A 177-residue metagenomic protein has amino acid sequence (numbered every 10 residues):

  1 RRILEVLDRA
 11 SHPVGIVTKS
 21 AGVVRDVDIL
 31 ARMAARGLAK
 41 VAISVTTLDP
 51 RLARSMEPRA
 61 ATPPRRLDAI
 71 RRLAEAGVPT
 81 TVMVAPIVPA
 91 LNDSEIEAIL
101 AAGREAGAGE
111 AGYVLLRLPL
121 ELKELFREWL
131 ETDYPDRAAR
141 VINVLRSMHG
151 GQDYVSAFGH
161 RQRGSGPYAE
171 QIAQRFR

Functional and structural regions predicted by a protein language model:
R1, R25, A90-A98: Conserved glycine-rich "GG(E/T)P / GGGxP" loop and the immediately following alpha-helix in the radical SAM core
R1-A42, T46-R54, P63-I70, E75: Conserved Radical SAM active-site core
I16, L48-P50, E57-R59, A69-N92 (+2 more regions): Conserved strand-turn element in the central/C-terminal portion of the radical SAM core barrel that lines
V27, A53-S55, D93-S94, K123-L125: Short, well-ordered secondary-structure micro-motifs
P64-R71, A85, E97-A106: Internal, well-ordered alpha-helical scaffold/interface segments that support domain packing or protein-protein contacts
S94-R177: Auxiliary Fe-S-binding modules of radical SAM enzymes
